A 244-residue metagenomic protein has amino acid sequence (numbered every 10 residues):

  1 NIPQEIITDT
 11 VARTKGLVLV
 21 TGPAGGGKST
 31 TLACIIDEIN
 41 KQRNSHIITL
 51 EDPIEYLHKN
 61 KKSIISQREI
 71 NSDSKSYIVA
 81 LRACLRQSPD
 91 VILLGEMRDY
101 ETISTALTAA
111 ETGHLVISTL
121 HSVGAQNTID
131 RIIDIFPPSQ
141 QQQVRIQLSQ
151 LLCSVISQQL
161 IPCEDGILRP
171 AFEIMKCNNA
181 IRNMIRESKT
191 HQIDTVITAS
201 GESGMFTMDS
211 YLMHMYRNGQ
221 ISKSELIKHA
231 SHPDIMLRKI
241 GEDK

Functional and structural regions predicted by a protein language model:
N1-K244: Short, flexible helix-loop junctions that flank or precede catalytic/ligand sites
